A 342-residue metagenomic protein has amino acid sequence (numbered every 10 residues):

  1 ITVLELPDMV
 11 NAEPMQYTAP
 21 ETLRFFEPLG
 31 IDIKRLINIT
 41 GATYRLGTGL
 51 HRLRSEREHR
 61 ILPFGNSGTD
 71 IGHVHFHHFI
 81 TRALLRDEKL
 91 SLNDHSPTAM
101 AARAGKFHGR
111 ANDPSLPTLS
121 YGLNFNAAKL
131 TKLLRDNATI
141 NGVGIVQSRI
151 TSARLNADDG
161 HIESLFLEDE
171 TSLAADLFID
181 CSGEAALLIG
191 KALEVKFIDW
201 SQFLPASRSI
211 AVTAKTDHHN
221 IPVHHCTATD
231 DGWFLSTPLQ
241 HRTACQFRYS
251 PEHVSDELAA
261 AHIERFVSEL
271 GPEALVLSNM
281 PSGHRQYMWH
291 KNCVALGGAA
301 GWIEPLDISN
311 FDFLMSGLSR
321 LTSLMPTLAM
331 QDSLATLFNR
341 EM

Functional and structural regions predicted by a protein language model:
I1-V3: N-terminal Rossmann-like FAD-binding beta1-loop-alpha1 element of flavoenzymes
V10-A102: Dinucleotide-binding Rossmann-like beta1-alpha1 core, especially the glycine-rich loop that anchors the ADP
H59-S152: Conserved N-terminal helical subregion
N112-I263, L318: Predominantly flavin-linked oxidoreductase catalytic cores and closely associated redox partners
T229-P281, A299-F313, L324-D332: Conserved FAD/dinucleotide-binding core of flavoprotein oxidoreductases
C293-A295: Residue-level marker for buried hydrophobic side chains located in beta-strands that build the well-ordered beta-sheet
R320-M342: Active-site-proximal substrate-binding core of FAD-dependent oxidoreductases
